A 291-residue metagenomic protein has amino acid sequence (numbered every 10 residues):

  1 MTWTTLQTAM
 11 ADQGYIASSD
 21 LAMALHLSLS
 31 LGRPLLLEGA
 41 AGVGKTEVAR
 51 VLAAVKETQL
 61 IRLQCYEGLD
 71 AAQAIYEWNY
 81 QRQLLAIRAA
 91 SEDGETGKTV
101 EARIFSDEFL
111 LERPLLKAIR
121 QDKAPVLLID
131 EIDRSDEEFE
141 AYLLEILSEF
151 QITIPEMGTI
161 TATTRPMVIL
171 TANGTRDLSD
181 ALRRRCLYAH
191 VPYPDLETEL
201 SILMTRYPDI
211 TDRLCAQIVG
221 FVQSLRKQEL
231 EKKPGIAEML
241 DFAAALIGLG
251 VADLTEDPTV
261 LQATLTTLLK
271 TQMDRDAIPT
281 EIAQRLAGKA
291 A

Functional and structural regions predicted by a protein language model:
M1-A291: C-terminal regulatory/interaction module of P-loop NTP-utilizing enzymes
